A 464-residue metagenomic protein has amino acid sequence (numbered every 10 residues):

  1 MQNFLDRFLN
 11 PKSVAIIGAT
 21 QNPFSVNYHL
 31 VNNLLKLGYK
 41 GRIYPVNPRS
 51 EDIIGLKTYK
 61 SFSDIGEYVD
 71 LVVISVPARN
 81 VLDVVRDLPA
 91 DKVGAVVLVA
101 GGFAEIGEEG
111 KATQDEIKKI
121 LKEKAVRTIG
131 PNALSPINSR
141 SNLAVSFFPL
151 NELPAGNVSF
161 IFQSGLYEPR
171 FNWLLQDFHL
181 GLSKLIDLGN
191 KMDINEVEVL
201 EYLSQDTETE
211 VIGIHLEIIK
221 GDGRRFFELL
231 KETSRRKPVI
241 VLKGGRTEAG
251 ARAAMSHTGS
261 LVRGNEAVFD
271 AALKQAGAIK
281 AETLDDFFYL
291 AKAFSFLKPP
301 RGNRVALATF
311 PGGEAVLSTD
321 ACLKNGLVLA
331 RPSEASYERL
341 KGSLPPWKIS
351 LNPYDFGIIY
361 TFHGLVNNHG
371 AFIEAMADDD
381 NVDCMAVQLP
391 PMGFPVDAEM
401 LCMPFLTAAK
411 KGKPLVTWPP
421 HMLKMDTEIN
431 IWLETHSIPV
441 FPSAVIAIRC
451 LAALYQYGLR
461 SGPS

Functional and structural regions predicted by a protein language model:
M1-S464: Catalytic-core regions of core metabolic enzymes, especially those transforming organic acids/acyl-group intermediates
